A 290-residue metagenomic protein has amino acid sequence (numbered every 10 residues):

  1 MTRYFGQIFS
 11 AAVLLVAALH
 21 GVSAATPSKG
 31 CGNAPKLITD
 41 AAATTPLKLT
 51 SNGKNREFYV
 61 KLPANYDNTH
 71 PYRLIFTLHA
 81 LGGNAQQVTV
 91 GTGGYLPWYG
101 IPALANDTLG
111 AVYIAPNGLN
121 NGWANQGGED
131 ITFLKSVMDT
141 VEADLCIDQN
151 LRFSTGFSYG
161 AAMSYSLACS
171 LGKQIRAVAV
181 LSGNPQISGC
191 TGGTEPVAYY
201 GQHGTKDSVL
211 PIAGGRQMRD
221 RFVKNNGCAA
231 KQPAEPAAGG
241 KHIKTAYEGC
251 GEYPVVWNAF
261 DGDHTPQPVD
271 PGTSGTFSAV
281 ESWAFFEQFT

Functional and structural regions predicted by a protein language model:
Y4-I8, A18-L74, A111, Q126 (+6 more regions): A domain-start/cap signature at the N-terminus of enzymes
L74, L78-A143, G240-G249, V255-F260: Active-site machinery of serine-nucleophile hydrolases
S158, T205, D261-D263: Residue-level signal for short, function-critical loop segments
T194-Y199, G251-V255: Short, proline-enriched alpha-helix->beta-strand connector loops that line the catalytic pocket of alpha/beta-hydrolase
G201-H203, D207: Short beta-strand/loop motif that positions the catalytic acidic residue of the alpha/beta-hydrolase fold
V209-G214, Q267: Conserved alpha/beta-hydrolase "acid-adjacent" motif
H264-G272: Catalytic histidine-centered segment of alpha/beta-hydrolase-like enzymes
